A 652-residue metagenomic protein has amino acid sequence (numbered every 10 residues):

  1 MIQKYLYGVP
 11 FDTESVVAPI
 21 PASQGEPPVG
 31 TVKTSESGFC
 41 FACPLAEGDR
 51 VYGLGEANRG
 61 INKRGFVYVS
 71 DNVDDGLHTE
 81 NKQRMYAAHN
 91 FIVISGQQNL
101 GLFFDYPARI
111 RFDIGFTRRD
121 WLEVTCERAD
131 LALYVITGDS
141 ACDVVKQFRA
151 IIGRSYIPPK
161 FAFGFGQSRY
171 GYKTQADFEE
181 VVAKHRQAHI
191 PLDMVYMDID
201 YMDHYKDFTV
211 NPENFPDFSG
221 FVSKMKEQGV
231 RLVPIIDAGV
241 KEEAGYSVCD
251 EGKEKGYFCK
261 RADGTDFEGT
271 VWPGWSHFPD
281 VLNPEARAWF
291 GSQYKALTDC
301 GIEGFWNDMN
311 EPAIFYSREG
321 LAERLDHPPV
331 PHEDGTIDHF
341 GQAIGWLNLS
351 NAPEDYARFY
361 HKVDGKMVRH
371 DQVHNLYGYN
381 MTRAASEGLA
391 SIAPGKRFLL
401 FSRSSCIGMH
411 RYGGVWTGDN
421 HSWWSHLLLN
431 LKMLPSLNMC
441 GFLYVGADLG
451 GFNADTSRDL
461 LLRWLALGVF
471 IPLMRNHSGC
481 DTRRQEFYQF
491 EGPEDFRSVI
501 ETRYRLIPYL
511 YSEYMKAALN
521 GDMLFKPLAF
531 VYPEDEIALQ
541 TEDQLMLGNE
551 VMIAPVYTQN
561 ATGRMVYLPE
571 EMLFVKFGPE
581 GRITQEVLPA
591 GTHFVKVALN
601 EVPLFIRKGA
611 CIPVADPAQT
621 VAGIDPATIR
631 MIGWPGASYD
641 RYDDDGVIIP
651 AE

Functional and structural regions predicted by a protein language model:
M1-A162, R169-Y170, Q175, V182-Q187 (+5 more regions): Catalytic and substrate-binding clefts that recognize carbohydrates or anionic sugar/phosphate headgroups
F39, L376, T382-F398, S405-V415 (+3 more regions): Catalytic core of carbohydrate-active enzymes
C43-L45, E56, S95, F103-Y106 (+13 more regions): Glycine-rich, histidine-containing beta strand-loop boundary motifs that form or position
C43-P44, A57-G60, D75-R84, N90-G96 (+19 more regions): A general structural signal for short secondary-structure junctions and capping/turn motifs
V69-S70, M85-A88, E179, R287 (+3 more regions): Short, hydrophobic/amphipathic alpha-helical packing segments that form internal helix faces or helix-helix interfaces
Y86-N90, Q97-N99, P107-R109, D130 (+10 more regions): Extracellular structured ligand-interaction cores
V93-Q98, A262-D263, P569-E570, P579: Short acidic-glycine loop/turn motifs at beta-strand connectors
P191-F496, V531-Y532, T584-Q585: Aromatic- and carboxylate-enriched substrate-binding clefts and catalytic-loop regions of carbohydrate-active enzymes
